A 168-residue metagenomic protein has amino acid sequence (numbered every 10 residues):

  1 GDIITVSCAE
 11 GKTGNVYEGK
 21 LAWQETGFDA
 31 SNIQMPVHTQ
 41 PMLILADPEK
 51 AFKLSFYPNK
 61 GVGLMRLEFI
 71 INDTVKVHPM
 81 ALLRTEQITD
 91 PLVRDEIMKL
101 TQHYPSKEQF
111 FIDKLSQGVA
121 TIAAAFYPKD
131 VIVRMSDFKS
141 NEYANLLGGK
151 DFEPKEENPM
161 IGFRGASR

Functional and structural regions predicted by a protein language model:
G1-R168: Non-catalytic helical/linker scaffolds that mediate oligomerization, partner binding, and domain coupling around large
